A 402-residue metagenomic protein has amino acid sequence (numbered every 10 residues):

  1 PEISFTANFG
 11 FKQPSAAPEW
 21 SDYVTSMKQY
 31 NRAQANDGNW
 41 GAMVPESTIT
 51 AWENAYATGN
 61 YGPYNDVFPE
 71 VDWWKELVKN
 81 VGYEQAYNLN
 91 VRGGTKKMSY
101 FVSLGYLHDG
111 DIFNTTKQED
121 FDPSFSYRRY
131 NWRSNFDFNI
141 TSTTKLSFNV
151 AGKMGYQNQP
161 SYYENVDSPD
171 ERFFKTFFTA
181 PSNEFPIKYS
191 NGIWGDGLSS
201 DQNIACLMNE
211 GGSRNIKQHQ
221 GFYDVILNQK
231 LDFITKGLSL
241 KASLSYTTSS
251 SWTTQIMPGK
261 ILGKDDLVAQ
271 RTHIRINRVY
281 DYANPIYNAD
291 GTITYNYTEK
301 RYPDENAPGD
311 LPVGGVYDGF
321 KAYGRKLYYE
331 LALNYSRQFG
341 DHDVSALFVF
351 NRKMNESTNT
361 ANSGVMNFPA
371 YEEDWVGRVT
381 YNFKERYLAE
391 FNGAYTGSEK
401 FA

Functional and structural regions predicted by a protein language model:
P1, K96-K97, I112, T143 (+4 more regions): Short loop/turn motifs that connect adjacent beta-strands in outer-membrane beta-barrel proteins
P1-Q220, I226-D232: Membrane-proximal, glycine/serine-rich, low-complexity loop/turn segments characteristic of large bacterial
I3-F5, Y100-V102, L146-F148, L238-L244 (+3 more regions): Transmembrane beta-strands of outer-membrane beta-barrel proteins
T6-G10, N131-R133, F222-D224, S243 (+3 more regions): One-face residue pattern on beta-strands with alternating periodicity enriched for small/polar residues
F9-Q13, T95, Y106-G110, G152-Y156 (+3 more regions): Transmembrane beta-strands of outer-membrane beta-barrel pores
P14-P18, D111-T115, K145, Q157-S161 (+4 more regions): Outer-membrane beta-barrel proteins
W20-S26, Q118-P123, Y163-F177, I256-L267 (+3 more regions): Flexible, surface-exposed loop regions and adjacent strand-edge segments of Gram-negative outer-membrane beta-barrel
P69-R92, F174-G195, L267-F401: Outer-membrane beta-barrel transmembrane domain signature of Gram-negative proteins, especially the mid-to-C-terminal
